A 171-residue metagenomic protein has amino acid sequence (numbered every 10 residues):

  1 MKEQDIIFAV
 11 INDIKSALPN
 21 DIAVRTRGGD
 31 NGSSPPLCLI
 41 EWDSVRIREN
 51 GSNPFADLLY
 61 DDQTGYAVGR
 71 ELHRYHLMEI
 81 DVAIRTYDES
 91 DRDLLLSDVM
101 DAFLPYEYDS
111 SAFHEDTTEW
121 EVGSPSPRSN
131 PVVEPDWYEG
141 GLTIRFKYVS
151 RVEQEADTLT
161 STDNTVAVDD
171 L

Functional and structural regions predicted by a protein language model:
M1-Y66, T160, V166-L171: Small/polar-rich, solvent-exposed N-terminal microdomains that initiate assembly or binding
D5, P35, L77, S90-L94 (+1 more regions): Short, well-structured alpha-helical interface segments that form or flank functional binding sites
V68-R70, V132: Outer-membrane beta-barrel proteins
E71-S90, W137-S150: Oligomerization/assembly interface segments of phage tail-like spikes and tubes
D93-Q154: Acidic-leaning, charged glycine-interspersed low-complexity segments
A156-T158: Outer-membrane beta-barrel and related beta-rich outer-membrane complex signature in Gram-negative bacteria
